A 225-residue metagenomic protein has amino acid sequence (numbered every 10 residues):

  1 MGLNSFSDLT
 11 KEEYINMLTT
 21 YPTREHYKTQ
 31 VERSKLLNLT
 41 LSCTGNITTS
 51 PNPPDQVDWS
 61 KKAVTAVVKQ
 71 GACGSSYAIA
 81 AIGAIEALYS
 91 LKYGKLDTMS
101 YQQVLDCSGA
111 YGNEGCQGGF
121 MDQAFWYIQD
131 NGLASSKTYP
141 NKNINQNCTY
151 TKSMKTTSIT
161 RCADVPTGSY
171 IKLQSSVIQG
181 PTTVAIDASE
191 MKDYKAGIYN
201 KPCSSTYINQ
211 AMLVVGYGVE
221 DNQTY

Functional and structural regions predicted by a protein language model:
M1-Y225: Catalytic-core signature of thiol
